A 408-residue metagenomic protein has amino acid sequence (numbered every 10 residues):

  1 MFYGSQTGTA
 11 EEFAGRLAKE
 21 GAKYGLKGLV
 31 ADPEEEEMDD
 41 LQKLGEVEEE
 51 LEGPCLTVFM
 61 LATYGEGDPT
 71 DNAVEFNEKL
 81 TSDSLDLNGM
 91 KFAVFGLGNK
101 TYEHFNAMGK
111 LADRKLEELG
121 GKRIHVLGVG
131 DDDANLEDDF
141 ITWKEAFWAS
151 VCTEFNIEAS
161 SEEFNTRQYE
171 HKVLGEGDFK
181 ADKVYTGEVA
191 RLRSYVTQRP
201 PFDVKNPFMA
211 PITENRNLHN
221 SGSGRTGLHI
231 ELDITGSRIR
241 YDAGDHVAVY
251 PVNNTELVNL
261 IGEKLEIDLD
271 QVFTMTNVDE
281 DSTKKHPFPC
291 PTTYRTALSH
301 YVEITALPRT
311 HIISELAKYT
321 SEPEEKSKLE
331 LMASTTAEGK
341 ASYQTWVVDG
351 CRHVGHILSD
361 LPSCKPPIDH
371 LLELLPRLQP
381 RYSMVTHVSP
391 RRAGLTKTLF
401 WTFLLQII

Functional and structural regions predicted by a protein language model:
M1-I408: FNR-like FAD-binding dehydrogenase module
